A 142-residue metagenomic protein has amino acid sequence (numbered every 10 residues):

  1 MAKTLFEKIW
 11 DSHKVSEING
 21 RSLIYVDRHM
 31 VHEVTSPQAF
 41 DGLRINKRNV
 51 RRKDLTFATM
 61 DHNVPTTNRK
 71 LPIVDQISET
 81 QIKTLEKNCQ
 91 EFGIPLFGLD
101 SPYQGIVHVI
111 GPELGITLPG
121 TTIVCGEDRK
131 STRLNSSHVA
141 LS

Functional and structural regions predicted by a protein language model:
M1-R133: Fe-S-dependent hydro-lyases/dehydratases of central metabolism
L134-S142: Single conserved hydrophobic/aromatic residue that forms the stacking wall/gate of nucleotide- or nucleobase-binding
